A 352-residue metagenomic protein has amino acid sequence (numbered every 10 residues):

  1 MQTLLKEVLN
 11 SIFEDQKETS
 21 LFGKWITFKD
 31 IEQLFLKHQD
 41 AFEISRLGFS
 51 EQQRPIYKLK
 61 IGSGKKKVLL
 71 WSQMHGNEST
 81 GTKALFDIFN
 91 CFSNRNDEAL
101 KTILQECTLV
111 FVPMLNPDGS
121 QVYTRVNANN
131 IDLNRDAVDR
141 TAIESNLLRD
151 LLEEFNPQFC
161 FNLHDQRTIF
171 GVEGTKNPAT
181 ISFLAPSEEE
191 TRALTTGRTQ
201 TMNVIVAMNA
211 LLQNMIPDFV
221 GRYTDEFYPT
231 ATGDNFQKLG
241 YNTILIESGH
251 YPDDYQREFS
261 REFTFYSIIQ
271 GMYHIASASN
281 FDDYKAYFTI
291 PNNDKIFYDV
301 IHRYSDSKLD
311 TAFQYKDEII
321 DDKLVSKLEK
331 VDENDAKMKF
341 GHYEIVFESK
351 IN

Functional and structural regions predicted by a protein language model:
M1-I26, F155, F183-N352: C-terminal accessory segments enriched in acidic
T27, I31-L34, S45-F49: N-terminal charged/capping segments associated with class I S-adenosyl-L-methionine
D40-G48, P217-Y223: Short secondary-structure junctions
I44, K58, F111, C160 (+1 more regions): Conserved beta-strand scaffold positions in the cores of enzyme catalytic domains, especially in NTP/NDP-utilizing
G48-Q53, E226-F227: A short catalytic or substrate-binding loop motif that flags glycine-/basic-rich loops and adjacent residues that bind
Q52-K60: A short loop-to-beta-strand scaffold at the N-terminal edge of the catalytic core in hydrolase folds
K60-S63, L239: Active-site beta-strand termini and strand-to-loop segments that position acidic
K65-K67, M74, S79-D218: Active-site/substrate-binding loop(s) of hydrolase catalytic cores
